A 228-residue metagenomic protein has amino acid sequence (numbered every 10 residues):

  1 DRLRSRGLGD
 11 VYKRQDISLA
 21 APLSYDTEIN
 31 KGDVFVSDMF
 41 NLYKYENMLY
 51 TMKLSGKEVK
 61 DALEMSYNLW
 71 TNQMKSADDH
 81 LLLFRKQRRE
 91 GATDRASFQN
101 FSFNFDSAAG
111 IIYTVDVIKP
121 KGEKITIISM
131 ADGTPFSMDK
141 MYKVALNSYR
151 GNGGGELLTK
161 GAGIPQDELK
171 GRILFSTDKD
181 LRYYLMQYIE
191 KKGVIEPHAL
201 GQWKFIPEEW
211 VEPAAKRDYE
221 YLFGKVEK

Functional and structural regions predicted by a protein language model:
D1-R2: Short, well-ordered junction/capping motifs at the entry into regular secondary structure
R6, D10-K228: Catalytic centers of hydrolytic enzymes
